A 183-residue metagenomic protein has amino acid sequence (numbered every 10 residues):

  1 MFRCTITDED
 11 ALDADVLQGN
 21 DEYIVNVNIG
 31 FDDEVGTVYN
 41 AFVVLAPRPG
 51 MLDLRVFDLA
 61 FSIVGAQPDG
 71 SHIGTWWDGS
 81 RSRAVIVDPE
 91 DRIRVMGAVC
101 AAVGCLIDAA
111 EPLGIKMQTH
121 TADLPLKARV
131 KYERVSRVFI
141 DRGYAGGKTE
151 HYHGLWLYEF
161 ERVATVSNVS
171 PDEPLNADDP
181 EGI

Functional and structural regions predicted by a protein language model:
M1-I183: Non-catalytic substrate-recognition and accessory regions of acyl/acetyltransferase enzymes
